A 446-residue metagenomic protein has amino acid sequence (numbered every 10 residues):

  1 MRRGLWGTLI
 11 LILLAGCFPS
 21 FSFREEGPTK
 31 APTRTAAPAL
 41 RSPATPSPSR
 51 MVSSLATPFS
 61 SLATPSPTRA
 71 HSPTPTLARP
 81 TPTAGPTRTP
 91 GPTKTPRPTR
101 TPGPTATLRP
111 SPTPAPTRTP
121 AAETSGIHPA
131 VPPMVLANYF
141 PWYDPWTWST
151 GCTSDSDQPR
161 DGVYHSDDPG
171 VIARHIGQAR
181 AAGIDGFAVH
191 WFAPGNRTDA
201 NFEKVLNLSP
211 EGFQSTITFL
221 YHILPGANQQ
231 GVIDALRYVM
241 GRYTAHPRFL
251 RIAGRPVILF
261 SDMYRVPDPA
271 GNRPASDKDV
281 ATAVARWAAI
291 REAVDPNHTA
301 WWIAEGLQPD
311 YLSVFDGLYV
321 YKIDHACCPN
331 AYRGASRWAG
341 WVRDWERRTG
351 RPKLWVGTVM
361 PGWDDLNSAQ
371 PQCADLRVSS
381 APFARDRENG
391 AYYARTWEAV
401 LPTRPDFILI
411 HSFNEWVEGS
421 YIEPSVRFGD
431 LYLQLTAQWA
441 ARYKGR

Functional and structural regions predicted by a protein language model:
M1-G4: Positively charged n-region of N-terminal signal peptides that target proteins for export
G7-G16: Bacterial N-terminal signal peptides
F18-S20: Bacterial signal peptide processing site
F23-T124: Ser/Thr-rich, Proline-interspersed low-complexity disordered segments
P116-R446: Glycan-processing catalytic domains of CAZymes
